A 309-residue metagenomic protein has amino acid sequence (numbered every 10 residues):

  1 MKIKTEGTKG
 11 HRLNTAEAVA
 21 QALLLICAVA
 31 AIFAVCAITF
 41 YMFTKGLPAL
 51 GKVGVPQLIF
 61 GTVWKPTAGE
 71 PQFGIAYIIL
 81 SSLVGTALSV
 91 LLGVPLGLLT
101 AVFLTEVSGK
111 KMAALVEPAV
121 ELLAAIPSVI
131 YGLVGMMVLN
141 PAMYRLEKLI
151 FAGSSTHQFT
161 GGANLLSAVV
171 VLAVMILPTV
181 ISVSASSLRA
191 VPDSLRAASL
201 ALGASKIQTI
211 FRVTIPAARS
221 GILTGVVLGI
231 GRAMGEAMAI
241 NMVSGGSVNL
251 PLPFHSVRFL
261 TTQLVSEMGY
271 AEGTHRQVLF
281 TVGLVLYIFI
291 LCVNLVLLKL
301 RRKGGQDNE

Functional and structural regions predicted by a protein language model:
M1-A28, L297-E309: Transmembrane alpha-helical segments of polytopic membrane transport and secretion proteins
H11-A18, A22, F43-S89, G109-K110 (+1 more regions): Periplasmic/extracellular loop-to-transmembrane helix junction in inner-membrane transport proteins
K52-A76, G132-V174, S244: Membrane-interfacial helix termini and adjacent extracytoplasmic/periplasmic loops of multi-pass transporters
S89-V120, L298-K303: Transmembrane-helix boundary motif in ABC transporter permease subunits
V90, V94, L99-F103, H157-A201 (+3 more regions): Membrane-cytosol interface at the C-terminal ends of specific transmembrane alpha-helices in multi-pass membrane
P118-L122, I126, V180-S184, V191-P192 (+1 more regions): Transmembrane alpha-helices
S154, I240-L286: Interhelical loop and adjacent transmembrane-helix boundary motif in polytopic membrane transport permeases
A185-R189, D193, L200, G269-E309: C-terminal transmembrane helix and the adjacent membrane-cytosol boundary/short C-terminal tail of inner/organellar
